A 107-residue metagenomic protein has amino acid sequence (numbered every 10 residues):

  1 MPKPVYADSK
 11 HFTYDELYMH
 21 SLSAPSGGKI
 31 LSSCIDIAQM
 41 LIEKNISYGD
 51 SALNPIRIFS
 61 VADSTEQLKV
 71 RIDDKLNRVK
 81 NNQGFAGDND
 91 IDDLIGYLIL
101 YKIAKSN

Functional and structural regions predicted by a protein language model:
M1-N107: Intrinsically disordered, low-complexity regulatory regions that flank transcription factor DNA-binding cores
